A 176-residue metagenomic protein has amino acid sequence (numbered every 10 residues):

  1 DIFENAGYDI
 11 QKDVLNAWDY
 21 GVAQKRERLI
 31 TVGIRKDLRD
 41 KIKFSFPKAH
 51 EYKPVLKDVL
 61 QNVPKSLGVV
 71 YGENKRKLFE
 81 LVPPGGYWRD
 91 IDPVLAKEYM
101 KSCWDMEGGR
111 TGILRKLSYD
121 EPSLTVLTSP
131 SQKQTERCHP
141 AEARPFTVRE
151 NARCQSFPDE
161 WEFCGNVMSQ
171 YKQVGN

Functional and structural regions predicted by a protein language model:
D1-I34: Conserved Class I SAM-dependent methyltransferase catalytic core
I2, R28-N176: S-adenosyl-L-methionine-dependent DNA methyltransferase catalytic core
